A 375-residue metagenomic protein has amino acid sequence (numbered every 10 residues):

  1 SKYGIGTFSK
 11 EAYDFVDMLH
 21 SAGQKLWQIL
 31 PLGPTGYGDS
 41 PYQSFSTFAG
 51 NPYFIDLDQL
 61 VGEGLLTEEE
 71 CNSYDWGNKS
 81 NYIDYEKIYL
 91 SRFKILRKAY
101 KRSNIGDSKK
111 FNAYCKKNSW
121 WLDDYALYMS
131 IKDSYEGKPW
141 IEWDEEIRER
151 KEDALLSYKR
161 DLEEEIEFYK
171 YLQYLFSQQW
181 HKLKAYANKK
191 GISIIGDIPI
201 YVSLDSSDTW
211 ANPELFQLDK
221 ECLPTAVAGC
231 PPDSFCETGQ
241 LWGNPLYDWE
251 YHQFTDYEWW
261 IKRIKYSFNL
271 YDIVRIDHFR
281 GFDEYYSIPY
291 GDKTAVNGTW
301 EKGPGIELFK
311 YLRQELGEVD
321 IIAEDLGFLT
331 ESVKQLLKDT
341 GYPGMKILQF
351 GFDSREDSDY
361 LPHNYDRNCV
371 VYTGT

Functional and structural regions predicted by a protein language model:
S1-S21, K170-Q173: Asp/Glu-centered strand-loop micro-motifs enriched in Gly/Pro and often flanked by an aromatic residue
G4, D39-Y174, V202-T375: Alpha-amylase-like alpha-glycosidases and glucanotransferases acting on alpha-linked glucans and related
K10-D17, Y114, Q178-Y186, I261-K262 (+1 more regions): Short alpha-helical segments and helix-capping/turn motifs at coil-helix boundaries
K10-T35, Y266, L270-Y271: Catalytic domains of carbohydrate-active enzymes, especially glycoside hydrolases
L19, I29, Y128, A187 (+3 more regions): Conserved, mostly hydrophobic/aromatic
H20, W180-N188, R313, L337-K338: Surface-exposed amphipathic alpha-helices with a cationic face
Y169, Q173-V202: Conserved, well-ordered alpha-helix/loop/beta-strand core segments that scaffold catalytic motifs
